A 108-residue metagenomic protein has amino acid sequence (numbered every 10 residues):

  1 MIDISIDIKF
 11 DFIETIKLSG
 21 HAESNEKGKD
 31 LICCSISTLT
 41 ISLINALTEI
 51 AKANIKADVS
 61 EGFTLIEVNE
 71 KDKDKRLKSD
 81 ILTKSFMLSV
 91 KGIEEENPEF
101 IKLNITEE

Functional and structural regions predicted by a protein language model:
M1-L31, I41-E108: N-terminal intrinsically disordered, cationic/polar leader segments that include organellar targeting peptides
I32-I36: Short, conserved glycine- and acidic-residue-centered signature motifs in active-site or ligand-binding loops
